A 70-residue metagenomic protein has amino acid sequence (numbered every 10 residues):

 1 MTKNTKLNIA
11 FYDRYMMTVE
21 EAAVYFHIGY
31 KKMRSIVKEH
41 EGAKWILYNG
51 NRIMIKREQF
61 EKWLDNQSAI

Functional and structural regions predicted by a protein language model:
M1, M16-M17, M33, M54: Detector for methionine-enriched segments
M1-K3, N66-I70: Short intrinsically disordered terminal tails
T2-K3, D13, H40: General secondary-structure edge motif
K6-K32: Polyanion-binding surface elements
Y25-M54, Q59-K62, Q67-S68: Major-groove DNA-recognition helix of helix-turn-helix-type DNA-binding domains
